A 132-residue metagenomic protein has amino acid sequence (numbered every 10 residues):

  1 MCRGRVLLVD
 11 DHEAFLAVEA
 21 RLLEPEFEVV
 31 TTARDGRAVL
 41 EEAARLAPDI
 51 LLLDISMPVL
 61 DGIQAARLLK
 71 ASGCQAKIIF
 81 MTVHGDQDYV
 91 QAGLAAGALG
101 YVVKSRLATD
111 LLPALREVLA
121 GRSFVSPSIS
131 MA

Functional and structural regions predicted by a protein language model:
E13-T31: Two-component/phosphorelay signaling modules centered on CheY-like receiver
T32-I50: Acidic, metal-coordinating helix/loop segments flanking the phosphotransfer/catalytic sites of two-component signaling
D35-A38, L60-Q64: Acidic catalytic/metal-coordinating carboxylates
E41, I63-C74: Short amphipathic alpha-helix used as the core "switch/output" element in two-component signaling
M57: Receiver (REC) domain active-site loop signature in two-component systems and cognate sites in sensor histidine kinases
H84-G85: Short, conserved "switch-loop" micro-motifs in signal-transduction and mechanochemical regulators
D88-A95, L99-A132: Short, flexible helix-to-coil linker/hinge segments that flank and couple to helix-turn-helix
